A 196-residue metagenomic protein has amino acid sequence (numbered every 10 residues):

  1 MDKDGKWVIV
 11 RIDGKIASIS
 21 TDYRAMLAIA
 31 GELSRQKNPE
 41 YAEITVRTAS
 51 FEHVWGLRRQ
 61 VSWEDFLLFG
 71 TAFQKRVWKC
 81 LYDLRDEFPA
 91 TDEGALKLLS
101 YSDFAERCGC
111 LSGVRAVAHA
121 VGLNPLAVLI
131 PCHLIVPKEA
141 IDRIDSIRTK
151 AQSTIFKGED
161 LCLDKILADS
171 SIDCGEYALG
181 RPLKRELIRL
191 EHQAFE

Functional and structural regions predicted by a protein language model:
M1-L111, S146-S171, P182-E196: Basic nucleic-acid-binding alpha-helical/helix-turn surface characteristic of O6-alkylguanine DNA
Q74, R115, C132-L134: Short, cationic motifs built from Arg/Lys/His that form the positively charged side of catalytic pockets
S112-A127: Regulatory, non-catalytic segments
H119, H133, R185-E186: Extracytoplasmic/periplasmic beta-strand context in beta-sandwich domains, especially the cupredoxin/COX2 CuA-binding
P125, P137, S170: Cysteine-nucleophile active-site neighborhood
V128-P137, S146: Short Lys/Arg-enriched helix C-cap and helix-to-coil transition segments that create basic nucleic-acid-contact patches
E139-A140, D173, Y177: Accessory, usually C-terminal, subdomains that scaffold auxiliary metal cofactors
R143: Catalytic, metal-anchored helix/loop core of enzyme active sites in primary metabolism
